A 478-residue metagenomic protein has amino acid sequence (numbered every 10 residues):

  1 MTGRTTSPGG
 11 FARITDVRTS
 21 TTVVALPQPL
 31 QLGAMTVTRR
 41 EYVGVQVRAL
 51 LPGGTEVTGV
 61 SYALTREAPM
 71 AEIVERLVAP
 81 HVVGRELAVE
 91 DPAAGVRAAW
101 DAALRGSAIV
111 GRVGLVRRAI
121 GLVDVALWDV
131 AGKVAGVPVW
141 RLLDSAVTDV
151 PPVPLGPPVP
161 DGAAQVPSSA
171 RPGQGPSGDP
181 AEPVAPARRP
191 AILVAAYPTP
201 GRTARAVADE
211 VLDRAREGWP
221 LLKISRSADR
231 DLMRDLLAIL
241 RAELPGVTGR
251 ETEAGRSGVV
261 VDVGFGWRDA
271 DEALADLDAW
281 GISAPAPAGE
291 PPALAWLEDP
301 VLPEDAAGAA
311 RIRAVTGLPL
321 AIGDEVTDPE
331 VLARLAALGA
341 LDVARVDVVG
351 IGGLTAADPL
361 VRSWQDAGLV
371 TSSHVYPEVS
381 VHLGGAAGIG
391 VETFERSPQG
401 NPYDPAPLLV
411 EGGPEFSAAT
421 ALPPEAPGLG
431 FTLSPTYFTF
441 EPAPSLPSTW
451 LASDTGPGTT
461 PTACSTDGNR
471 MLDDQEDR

Functional and structural regions predicted by a protein language model:
T2-R4, G9-V17, V24, H374-R478: Flexible C-terminal active-site loop/helix
G33-T38, P427: Short Gly/Pro-enriched turn/cap motifs at secondary-structure boundaries
V43-L51, G412-G413: Short beta-strand elements
R48-V134, C464, G468, L472: Metal- or metallocofactor-binding catalytic centers and their adjacent structured scaffolds across diverse enzyme
E56, V78, V123, G136 (+5 more regions): Conserved, mostly hydrophobic/aromatic
A63, I120, S225-D229, D262-D269 (+5 more regions): Glycine- and other small-residue-rich loops at beta-strand/loop junctions that grip anionic moieties
D144-G162, R171, S177-T316: Metal-dependent enolase-superfamily TIM-barrel catalytic cores that perform enediolate-based chemistry
D278, A293, E304-T432: Shared catalytic-loop signature of beta/alpha-barrel
